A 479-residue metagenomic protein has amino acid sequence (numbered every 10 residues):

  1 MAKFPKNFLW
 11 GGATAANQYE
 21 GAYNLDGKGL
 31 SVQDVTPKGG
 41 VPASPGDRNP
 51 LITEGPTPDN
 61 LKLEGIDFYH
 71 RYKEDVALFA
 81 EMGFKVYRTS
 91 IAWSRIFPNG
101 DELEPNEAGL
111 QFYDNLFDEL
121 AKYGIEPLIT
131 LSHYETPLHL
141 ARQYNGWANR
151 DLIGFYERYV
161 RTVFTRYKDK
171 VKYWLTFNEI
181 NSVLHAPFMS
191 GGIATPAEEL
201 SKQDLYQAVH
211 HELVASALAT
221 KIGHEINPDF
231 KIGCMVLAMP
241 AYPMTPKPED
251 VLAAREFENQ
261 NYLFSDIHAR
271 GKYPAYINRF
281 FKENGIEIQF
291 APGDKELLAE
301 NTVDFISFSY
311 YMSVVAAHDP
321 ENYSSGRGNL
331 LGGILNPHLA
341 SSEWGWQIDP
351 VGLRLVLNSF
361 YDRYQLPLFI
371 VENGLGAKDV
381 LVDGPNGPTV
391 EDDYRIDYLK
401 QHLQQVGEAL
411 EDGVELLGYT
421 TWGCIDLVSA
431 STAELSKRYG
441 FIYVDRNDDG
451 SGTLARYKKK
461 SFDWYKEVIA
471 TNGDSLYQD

Functional and structural regions predicted by a protein language model:
M1-P56, A80, N99-D101, L110-D479: Active-site region of glycoside hydrolase catalytic domains
T57-H70, A148-R150: Active-site mouth loops of central-metabolism enzymes
G65-A77, P98, G109: Internal amphipathic alpha-helical repeat/solenoid segments
R71-A92, E300-I306: Catalytic domains of carbohydrate-active enzymes, especially glycoside hydrolases
I91-P105: Glycine-rich, proline-tolerant flexible connector loops at the mouths of alpha/beta enzymes
